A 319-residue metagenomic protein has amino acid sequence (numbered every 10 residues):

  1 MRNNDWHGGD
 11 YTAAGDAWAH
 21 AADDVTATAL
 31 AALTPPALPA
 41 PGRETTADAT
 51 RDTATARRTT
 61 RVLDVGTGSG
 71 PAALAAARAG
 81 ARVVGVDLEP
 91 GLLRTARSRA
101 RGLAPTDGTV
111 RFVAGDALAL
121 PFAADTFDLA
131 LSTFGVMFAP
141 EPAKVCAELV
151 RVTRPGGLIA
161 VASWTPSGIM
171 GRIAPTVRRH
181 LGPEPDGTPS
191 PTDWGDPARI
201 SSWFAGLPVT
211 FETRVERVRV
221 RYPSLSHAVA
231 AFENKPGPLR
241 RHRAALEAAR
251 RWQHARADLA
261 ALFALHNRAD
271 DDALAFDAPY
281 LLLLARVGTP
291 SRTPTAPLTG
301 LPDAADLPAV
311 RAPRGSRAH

Functional and structural regions predicted by a protein language model:
M1-G42, T46, T50, A54-R57 (+3 more regions): Conserved class I S-adenosyl-L-methionine
N3-D10, S69, D193-P294, L298-H319: Conserved Class I S-adenosyl-L-methionine
T34-T60, A104-G108, G288-A318: Intrinsically disordered, low-complexity terminal tails and inter-domain linkers enriched for S/T/G/P/D/E
R61-L120, K144: Class I SAM-dependent methyltransferase SAM/SAH-binding core
L118-L129: A short acidic, Gly/Pro-enriched loop at the edge of an enzyme's catalytic core that lines a small-molecule cofactor
D128-P142: A short SAM/SAH-binding and catalytic strip from SAM-dependent methyltransferases
A143-L158: A short glycine-rich, Lys/Arg-flanked "PGG" loop and its adjoining helix->strand segment in the class I
A160-P185: Conserved class I S-adenosyl-L-methionine
